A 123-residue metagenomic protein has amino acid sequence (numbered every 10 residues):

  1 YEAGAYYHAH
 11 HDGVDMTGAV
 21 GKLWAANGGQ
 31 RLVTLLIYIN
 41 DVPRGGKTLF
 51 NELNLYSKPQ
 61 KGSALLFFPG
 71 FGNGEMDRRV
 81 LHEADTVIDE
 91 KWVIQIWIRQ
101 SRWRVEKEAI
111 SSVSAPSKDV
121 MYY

Functional and structural regions predicted by a protein language model:
Y1-G28: Conserved short histidine dyad/triad with adjacent acidic residue
Y1-G4, L35-V42: Glycine-rich, acidic and aromatic/proline-enriched surface loops and short helix-turn segments that act as binding
G21, N27-R31, V42-Y123: Catalytic core of Fe(II)/2-oxoglutarate
